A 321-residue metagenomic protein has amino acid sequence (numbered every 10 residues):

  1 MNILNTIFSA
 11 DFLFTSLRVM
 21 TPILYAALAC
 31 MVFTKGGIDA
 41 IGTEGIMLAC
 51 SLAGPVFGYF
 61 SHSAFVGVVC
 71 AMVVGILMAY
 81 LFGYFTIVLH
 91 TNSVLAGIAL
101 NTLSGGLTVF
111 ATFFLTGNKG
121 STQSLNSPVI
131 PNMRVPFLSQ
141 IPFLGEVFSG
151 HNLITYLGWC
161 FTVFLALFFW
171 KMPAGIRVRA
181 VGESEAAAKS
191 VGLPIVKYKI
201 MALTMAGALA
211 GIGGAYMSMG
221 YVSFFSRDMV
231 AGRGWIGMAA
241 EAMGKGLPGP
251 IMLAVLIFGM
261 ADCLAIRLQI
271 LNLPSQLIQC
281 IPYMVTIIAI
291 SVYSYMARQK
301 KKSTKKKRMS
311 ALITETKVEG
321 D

Functional and structural regions predicted by a protein language model:
D11-F60, V68, M72-V73, L77-V94 (+1 more regions): Single transmembrane alpha-helix segments in multi-pass membrane proteins
L13-S16, G45, A49, F65-V73 (+5 more regions): Hydrophobic alpha-helical transmembrane segments
K35-D39, Y80-F137, A231-G232, I236-G249: Short loop segments and helix-boundary regions at transmembrane helix junctions of multi-pass inner-membrane proteins
V94, S124-L125, N152-L157, G232-R233 (+3 more regions): Loop-to-transmembrane alpha-helix initiation sites
G105-W170, L273-I278, L312-D321: Transmembrane helix-bundle core of multi-pass membrane transporters and related energy-transducing complexes
V147-F225, P248-G249, L253: Helix-loop-helix "hairpin" substructures at the membrane interface of multi-pass membrane proteins
E183-K197, A265-D321: Cytosolic-side transmembrane-helix boundaries in multi-pass membrane proteins
A210, G220-Y283: Transmembrane alpha-helical segments in multi-pass inner-membrane proteins
